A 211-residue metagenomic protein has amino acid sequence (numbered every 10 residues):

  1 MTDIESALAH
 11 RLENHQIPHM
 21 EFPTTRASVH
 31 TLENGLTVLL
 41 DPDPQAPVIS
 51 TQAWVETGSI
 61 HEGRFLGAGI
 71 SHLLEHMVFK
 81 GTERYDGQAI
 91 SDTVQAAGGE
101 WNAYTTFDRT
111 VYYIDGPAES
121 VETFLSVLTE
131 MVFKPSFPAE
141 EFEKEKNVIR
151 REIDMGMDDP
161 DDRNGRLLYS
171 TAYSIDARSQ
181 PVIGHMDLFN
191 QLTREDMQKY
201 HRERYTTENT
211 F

Functional and structural regions predicted by a protein language model:
M1-E13, T25-R26, T31, L39-P42 (+1 more regions): Charge-rich, well-structured scaffold segments of protease-associated domains
H19-F22: Short loop/turn motifs at secondary-structure junctions and domain boundaries
G35, D43-V94, L168: Active/ligand-binding-proximal structured segments within catalytic/core domains that scaffold catalytic residues
